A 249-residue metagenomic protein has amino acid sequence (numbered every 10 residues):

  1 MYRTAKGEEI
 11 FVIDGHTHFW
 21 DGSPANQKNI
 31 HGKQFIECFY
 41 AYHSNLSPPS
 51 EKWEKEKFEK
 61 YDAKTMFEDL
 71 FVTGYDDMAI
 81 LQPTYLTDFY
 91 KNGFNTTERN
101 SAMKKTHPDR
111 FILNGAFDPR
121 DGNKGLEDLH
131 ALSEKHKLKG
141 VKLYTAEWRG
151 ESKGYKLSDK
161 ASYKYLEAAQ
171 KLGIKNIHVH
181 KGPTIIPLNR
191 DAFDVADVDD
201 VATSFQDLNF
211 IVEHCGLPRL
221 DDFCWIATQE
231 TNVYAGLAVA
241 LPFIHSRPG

Functional and structural regions predicted by a protein language model:
M1-G249: Helix-coil boundary/capping segments in enzymes
